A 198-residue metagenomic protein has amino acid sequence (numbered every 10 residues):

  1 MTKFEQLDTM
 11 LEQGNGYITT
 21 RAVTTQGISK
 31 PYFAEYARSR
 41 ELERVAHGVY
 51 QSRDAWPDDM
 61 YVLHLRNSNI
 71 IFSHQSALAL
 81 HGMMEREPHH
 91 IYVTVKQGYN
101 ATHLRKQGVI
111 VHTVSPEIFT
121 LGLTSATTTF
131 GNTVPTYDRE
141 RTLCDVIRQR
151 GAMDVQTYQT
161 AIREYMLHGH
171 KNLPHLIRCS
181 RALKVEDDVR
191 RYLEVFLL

Functional and structural regions predicted by a protein language model:
F4-Q6, M10, N15-A22, Q26 (+3 more regions): Nucleic-acid-binding surface
Y32: Residues in the helix-turn-helix
R40: Glycine-centered, phosphate/nucleic-acid-interacting loop/turn motifs that mediate DNA/RNA or nucleotide
